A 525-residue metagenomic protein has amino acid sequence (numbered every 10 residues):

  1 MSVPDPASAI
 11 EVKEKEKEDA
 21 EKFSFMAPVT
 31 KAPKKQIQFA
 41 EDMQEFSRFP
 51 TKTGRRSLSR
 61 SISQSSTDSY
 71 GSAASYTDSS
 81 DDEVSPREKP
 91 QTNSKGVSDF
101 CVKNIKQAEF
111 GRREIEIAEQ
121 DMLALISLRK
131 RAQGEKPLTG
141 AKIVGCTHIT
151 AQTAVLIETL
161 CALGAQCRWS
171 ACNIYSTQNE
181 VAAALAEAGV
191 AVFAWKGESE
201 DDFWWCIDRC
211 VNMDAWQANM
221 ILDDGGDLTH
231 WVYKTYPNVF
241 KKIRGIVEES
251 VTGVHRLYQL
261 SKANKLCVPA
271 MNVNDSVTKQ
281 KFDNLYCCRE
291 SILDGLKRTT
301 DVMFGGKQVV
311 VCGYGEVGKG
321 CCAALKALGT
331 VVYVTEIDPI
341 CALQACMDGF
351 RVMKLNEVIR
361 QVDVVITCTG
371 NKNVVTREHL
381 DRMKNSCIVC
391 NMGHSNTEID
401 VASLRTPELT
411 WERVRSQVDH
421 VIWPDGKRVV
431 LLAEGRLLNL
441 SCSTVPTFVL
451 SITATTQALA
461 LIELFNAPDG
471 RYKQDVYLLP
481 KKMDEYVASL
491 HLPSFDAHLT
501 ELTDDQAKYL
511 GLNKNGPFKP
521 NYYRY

Functional and structural regions predicted by a protein language model:
M1-V97, V102, Y525: Eukaryotic N-terminal low-complexity, Ser/Thr- and Lys/Arg-rich leader segments that predominantly function as
E21-A27, F39, E45-S47, T53 (+10 more regions): Rossmann-fold NAD(P)-binding glycine/threonine-rich loop
S66-G71, S80-R87, T92-D99, Q107-A124 (+7 more regions): Adenosine-phosphate binding glycine-rich loop
D78, P90-L138, W169-K307, Y486: Glycine/serine-rich phosphate-binding loop and adjoining beta1-alpha1 elements at the start of nucleotide-handling
C146-A165, Q280-D283, C287-K372: Glycine-rich phosphate/diphosphate-binding loop of Rossmann-like nucleotide-binding domains
N173, I337-D338, S395: Residues in the short beta-alpha loop(s) of Rossmann-like NAD(P)-binding domains
A215, N219-G226, D348-R405, L409-T410 (+1 more regions): Rossmann-like NAD(P)-binding element
